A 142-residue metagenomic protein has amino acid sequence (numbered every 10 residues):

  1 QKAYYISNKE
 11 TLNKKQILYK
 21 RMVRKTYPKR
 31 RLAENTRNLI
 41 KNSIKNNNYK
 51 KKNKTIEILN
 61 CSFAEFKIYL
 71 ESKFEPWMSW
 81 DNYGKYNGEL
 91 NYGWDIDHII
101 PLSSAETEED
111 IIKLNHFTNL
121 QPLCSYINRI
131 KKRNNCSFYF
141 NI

Functional and structural regions predicted by a protein language model:
Q1-D95: Contiguous alpha-helical segments
S7-E10, K15, D97-I100, Q121 (+2 more regions): Intrinsic disorder/low-complexity detector
T26, S62, E109-D110, C124-I127 (+1 more regions): General structural signal for secondary-structure boundaries
K41-K45, I56, F74, I99-P101 (+2 more regions): Extended interaction regions within the primary functional domain
E65-I68, I96, I100, S104 (+1 more regions): Terminal non-domain segments
S72-N82, E106-E108, K131-N135: Substrate-binding/catalytic groove segments of enzymes that remodel or degrade extracellular structural polymers
S79-P122: Histidine-centered nuclease catalytic patch
H116-I142: Short Cys/His-centered divalent metal-binding micro-motifs
